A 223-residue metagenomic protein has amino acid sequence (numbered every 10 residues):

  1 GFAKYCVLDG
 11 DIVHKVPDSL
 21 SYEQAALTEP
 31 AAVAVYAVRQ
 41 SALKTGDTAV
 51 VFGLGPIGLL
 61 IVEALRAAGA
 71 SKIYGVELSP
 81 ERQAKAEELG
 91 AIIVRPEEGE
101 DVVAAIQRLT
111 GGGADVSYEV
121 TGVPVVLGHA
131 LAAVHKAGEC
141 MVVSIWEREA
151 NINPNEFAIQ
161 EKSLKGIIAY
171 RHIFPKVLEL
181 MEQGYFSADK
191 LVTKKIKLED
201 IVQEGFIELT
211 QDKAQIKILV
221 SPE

Functional and structural regions predicted by a protein language model:
G1-V13: Glycine-rich phosphate/adenylate-binding loop and adjacent beta-alpha elements of nucleotide- or dinucleotide-binding
D11, D18-G99, A104: Mid-domain Rossmann-like dinucleotide-binding core that forms the NAD(H)/NADP(H) cofactor-binding site
V13, I93-V94, L164, L191 (+1 more regions): Conserved beta-strand scaffold positions in the cores of enzyme catalytic domains, especially in NTP/NDP-utilizing
H14, V50, Y74, E139-M141 (+2 more regions): Structural detector of well-ordered beta-strand residues that form the stable sheet scaffold of enzyme domains
E29, T121, A169-H172, I196: Residue-level signal for the nucleotide or nucleotide-sugar donor/cofactor binding architecture
S41-K44, A84-S163, E204: Glycine-rich cofactor phosphate-binding loops and adjacent beta1-alpha1 units of small-molecule cofactor enzyme domains
E77, S144, I168: Conserved acidic E/D residue at the C-terminus of a beta-strand in Rossmann-like folds
G128-A132, R171, P175-E223: C-terminal hydrophobic helical "lid"/dimerization subdomain of Rossmann-like NAD(P)H-dependent oxidoreductases
